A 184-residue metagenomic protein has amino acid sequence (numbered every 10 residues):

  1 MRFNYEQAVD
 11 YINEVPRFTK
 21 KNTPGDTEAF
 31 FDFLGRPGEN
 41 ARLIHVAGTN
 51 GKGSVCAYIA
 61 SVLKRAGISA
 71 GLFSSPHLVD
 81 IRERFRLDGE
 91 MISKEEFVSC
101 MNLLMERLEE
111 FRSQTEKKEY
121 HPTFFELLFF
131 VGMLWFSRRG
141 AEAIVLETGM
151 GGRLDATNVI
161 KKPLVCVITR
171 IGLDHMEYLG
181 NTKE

Functional and structural regions predicted by a protein language model:
M1-G48, V55, S61-A66, F73 (+1 more regions): Short functional linear segments
Y11, A29, Y58, L103 (+2 more regions): Alpha-helical scaffold segments in soluble metabolic enzymes
I12, T49, A70, V145 (+1 more regions): Residue-level signal for inorganic ion chemistry
R36-E39, R65-K161, M176-E184: ATP-dependent carboxylate-amine ligase catalytic core
H45, R86, V167: Conserved beta-strand segments that form the floor/walls of ligand-binding pockets within enzyme and binding domains
G51, H77, G172: Short, glycine/serine-rich, charged loops/turns that create anion-binding and catalytic segments at active sites
I59-A60, T169: Walker A/P-loop phosphate-binding motif and the immediately C-terminal alpha-helix
N158-I171: Inter-motif core of Ras-like GTPase G domains
